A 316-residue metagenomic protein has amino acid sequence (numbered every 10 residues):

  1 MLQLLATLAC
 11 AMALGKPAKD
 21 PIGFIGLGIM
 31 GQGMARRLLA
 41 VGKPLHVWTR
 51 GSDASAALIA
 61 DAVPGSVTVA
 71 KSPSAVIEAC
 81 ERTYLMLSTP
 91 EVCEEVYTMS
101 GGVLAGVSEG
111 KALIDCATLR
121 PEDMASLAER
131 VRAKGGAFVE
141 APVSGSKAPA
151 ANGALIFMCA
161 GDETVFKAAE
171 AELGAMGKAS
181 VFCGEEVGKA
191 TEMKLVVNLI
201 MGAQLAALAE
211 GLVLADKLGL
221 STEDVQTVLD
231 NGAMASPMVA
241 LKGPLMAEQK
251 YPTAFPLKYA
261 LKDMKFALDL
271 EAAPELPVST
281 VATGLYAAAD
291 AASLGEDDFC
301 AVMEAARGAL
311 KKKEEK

Functional and structural regions predicted by a protein language model:
L2-C10: Cleavable N-terminal signal peptides of Sec/SRP-targeted secreted and luminal proteins
L5, L14-M86, K111, C116 (+2 more regions): NAD(P)+-binding Rossmann beta1-loop-alpha1 motif at the extreme N-terminus of oxidoreductases
M34-V41, L127, E172, L214: Hydrophobic residues within alpha-helices that form the first helical element adjacent to the glycine-rich loop
P73-F138: Rossmann-fold NAD(P) dinucleotide-binding segment
T118-G202: Rossmann-fold dinucleotide-binding core
V187-L310: Helical "substrate-binding/catalytic lid" subdomain of Rossmann-like NAD(P)-dependent dehydrogenases/reductases
